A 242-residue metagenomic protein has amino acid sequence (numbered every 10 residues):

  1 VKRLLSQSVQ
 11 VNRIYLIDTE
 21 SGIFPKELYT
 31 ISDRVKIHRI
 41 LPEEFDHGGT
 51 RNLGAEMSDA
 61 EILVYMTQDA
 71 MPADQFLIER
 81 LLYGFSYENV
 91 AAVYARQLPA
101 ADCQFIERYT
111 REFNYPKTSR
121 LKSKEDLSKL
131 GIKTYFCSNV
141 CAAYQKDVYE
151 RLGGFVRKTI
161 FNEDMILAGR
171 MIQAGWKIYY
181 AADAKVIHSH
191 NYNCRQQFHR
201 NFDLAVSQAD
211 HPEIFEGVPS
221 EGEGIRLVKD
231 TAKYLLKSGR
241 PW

Functional and structural regions predicted by a protein language model:
K2-V11: Short, acidic, metal-binding catalytic loop of nucleotide-sugar glycosyltransferases
D18-K26, A70-M71: A conserved acidic beta->alpha catalytic loop
L41-S58: Glycine-rich, basic loop-to-helix element that forms the pyrophosphate-binding segment of sugar-nucleotide handling
L63: Short aromatic/hydrophobic "clamp" motif used to bind/position activated sugar donors
M71, Q75-R108: Conserved donor NDP-sugar-binding/catalytic core segment of glycosyltransferases
K124-Y144, I160: A recurrent flexible, glycine/aromatic-enriched loop bordering the glycosyltransferase active site that acts as
I160-L167: Acidic donor-binding loop at a coil-to-helix junction in glycosyltransferase catalytic cores that engages
R200-V206, D210, G217-W242: Non-catalytic, C-terminal membrane-associated alpha-helical segments of glycosyltransferases
